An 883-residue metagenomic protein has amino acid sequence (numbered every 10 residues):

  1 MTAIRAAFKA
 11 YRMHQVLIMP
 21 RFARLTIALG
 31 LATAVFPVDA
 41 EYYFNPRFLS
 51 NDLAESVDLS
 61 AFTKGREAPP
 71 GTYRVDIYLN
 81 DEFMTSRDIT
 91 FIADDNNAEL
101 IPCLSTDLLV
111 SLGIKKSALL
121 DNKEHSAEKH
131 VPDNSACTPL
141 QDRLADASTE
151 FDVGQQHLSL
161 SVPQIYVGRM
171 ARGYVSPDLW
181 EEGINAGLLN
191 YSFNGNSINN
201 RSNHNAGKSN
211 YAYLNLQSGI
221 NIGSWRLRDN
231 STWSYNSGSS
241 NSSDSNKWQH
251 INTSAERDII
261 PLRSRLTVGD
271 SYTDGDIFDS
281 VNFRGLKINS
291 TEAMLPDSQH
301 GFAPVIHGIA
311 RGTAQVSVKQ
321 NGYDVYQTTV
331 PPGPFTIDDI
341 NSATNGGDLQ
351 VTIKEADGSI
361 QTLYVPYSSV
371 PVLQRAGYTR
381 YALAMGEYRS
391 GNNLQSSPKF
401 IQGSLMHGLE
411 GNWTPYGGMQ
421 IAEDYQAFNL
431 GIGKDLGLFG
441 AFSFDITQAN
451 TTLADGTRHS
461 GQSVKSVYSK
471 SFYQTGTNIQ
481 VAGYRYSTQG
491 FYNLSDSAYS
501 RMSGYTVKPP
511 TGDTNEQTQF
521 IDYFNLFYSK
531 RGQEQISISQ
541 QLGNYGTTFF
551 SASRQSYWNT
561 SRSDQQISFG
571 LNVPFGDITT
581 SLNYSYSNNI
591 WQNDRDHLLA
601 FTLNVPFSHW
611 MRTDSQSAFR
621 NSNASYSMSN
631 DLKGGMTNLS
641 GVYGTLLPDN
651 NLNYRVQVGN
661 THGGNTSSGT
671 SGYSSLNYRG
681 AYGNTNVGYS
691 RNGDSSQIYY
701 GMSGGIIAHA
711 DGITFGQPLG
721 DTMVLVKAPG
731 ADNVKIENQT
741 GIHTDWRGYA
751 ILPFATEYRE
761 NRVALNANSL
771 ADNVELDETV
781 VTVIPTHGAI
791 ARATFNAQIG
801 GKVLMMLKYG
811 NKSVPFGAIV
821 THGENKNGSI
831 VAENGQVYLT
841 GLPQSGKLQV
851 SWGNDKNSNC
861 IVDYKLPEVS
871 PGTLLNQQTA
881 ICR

Functional and structural regions predicted by a protein language model:
T2-D39: Gram-negative bacterial Sec-dependent N-terminal signal peptides
A40-K64, P69-G71, S105-D107, S111-L119 (+8 more regions): Flexible, glycine-rich linker and terminal segments associated with outer-membrane beta-barrel/transport systems
P70-D88: Eukaryote-biased recognition of intrinsically disordered, low-complexity regulatory segments
R87-I101: Short acidic/polar beta-strand-loop edge motifs in secreted extracellular and Gram-negative envelope-associated
S218, L383-N392, I401-M419, A427-N429 (+1 more regions): Core alpha-helical transmembrane segments of integral membrane proteins
I337-D348: Extracytoplasmic assembly/pore-lining segments of large envelope/extracellular complexes
V351: Extended acidic/charged loop-beta regions that coordinate divalent cations and stabilize anionic phosphate/carboxylate
S396-P398: Short, solvent-exposed loop/turn segments at conserved positions within beta-propeller repeat blades
